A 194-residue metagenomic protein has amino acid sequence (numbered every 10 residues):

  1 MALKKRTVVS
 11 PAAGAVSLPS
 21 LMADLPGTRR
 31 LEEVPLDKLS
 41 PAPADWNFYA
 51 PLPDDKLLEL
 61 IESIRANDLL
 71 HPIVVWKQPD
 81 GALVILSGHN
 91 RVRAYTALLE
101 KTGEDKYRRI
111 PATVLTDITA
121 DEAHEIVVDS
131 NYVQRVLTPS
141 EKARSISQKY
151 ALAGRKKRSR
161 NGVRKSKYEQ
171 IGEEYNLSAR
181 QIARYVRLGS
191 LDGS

Functional and structural regions predicted by a protein language model:
M1-A2, G162: Short, low-complexity interaction segments enriched in Ser/Thr/Pro/Gly
A2-T113, H124-V136: Short, charged/polar connector segments at secondary-structure boundaries
D68, T116, V186: Short, small-residue-rich loop/turn micro-motifs
I118-E122: A short acidic, often aromatic-flanked loop/helix-cap motif at beta-alpha or helix-coil junctions that lines enzyme
V133-S194: Alpha-helical interaction elements
